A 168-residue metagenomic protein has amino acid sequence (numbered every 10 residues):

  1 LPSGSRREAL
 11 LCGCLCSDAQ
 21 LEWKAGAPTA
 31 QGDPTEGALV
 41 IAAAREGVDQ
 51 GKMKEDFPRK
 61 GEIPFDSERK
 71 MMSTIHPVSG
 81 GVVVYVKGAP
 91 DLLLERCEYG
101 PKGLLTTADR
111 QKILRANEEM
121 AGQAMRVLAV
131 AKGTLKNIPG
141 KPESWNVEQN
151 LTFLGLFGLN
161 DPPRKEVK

Functional and structural regions predicted by a protein language model:
L1-F153, L159, K168: Cytosolic catalytic regions of ATP/NTP-dependent phosphoryl-transfer enzymes
